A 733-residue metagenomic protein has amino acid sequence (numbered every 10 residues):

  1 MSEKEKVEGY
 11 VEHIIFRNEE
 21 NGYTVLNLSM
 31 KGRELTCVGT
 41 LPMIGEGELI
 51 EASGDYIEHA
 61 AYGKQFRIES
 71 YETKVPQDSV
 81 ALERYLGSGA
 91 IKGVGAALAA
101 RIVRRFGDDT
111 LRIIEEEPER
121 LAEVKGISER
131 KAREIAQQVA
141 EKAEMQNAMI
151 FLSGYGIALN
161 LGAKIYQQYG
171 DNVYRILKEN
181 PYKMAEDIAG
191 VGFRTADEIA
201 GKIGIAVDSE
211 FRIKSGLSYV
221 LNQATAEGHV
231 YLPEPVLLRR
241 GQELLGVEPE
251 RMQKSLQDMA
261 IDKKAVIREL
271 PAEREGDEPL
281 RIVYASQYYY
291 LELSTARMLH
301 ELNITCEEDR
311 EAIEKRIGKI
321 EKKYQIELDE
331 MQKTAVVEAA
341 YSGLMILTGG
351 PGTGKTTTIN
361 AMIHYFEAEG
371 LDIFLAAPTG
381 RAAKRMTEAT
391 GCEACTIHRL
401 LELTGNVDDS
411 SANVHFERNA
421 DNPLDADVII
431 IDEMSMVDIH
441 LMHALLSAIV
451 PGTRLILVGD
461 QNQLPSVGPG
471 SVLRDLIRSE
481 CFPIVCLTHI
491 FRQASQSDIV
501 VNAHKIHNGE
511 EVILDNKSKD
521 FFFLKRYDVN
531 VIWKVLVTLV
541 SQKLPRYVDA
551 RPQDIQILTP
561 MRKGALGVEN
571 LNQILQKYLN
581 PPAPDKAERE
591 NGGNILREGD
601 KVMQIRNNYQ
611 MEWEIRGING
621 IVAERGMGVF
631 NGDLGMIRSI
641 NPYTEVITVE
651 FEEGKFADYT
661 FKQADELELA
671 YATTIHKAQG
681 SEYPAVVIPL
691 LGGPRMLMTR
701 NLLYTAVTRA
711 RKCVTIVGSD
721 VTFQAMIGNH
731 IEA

Functional and structural regions predicted by a protein language model:
E3-N18, G54, L634-R638: Structural detector for short beta-strands of small beta-barrel domains
R17-N27, Y643-V649: Short aromatic-glycine-enriched beta-strand elements
Y23-G32, T36-V38, G45-E273, E278-L280 (+6 more regions): Accessory alpha-helical DNA-binding modules that contact the DNA backbone or grooves
E273-V428, I477, P483-R492, I499-F523: ASCE P-loop NTPase motor cores of helicases and related translocases
D372, D425-I429, G452-I456, C713-V714: Loop/turn-to-beta-strand initiation segments
E433, G459: Walker B catalytic acidic pair
Q461-M627: Conserved helicase motor core of P-loop NTPases
N631-A733: C-terminal accessory regions
